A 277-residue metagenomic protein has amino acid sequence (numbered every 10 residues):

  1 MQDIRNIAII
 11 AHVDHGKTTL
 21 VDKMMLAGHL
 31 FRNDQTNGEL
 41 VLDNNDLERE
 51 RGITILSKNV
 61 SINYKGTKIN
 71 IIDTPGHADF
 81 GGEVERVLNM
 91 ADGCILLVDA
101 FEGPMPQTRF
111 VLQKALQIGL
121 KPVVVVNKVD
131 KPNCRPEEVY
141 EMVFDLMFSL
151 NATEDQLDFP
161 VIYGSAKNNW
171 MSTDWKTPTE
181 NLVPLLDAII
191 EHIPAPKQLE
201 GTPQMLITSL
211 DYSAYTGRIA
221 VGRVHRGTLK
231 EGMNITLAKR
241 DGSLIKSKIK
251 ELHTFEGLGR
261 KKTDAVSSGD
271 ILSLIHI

Functional and structural regions predicted by a protein language model:
M1-V98, E102-P104, E138, M142 (+1 more regions): P-loop NTPase switch module centered on the Walker A-proximal segment
H12-H15, M25, H77, D99-G103 (+4 more regions): Short, ordered loop/turn segments at secondary-structure junctions
H15, G81, P132-E137, W175-E180 (+1 more regions): Ordered, soluble secondary-structure elements with a strong preference for glycine-centered loop motifs and nearby
N44, K58, G81-V84, Q107-L112 (+3 more regions): Short beta-alpha junctions and helix-cap segments that line functional grooves
I95, A115, S165: Conserved phosphate-binding elements of NTP-dependent enzyme cores
V98-E154: Conserved C-terminal guanine-recognition region of P-loop GTPase G domains, centered on the G4
F148-I275: Conserved catalytic-core segments of large NTP-driven translation/proteostasis enzymes
